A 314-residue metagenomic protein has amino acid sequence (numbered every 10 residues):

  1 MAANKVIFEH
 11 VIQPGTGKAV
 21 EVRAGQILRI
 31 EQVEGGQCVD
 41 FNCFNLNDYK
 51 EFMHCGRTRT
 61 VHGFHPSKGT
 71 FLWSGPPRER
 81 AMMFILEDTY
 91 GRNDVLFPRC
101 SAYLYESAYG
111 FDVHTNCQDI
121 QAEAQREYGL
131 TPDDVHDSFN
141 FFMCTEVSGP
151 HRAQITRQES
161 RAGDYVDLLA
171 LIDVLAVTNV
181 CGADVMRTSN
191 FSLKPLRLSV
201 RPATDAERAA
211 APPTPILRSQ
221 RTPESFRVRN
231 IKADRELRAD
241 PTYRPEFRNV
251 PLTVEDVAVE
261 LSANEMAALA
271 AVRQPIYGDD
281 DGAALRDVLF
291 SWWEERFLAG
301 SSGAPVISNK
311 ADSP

Functional and structural regions predicted by a protein language model:
M1-N249: Acidic, Ser/Thr/Pro
V20, L28, R273, L289-W293: Amphipathic alpha-helical interface segments used for dimerization/assembly
L28, A176, L198, V259-L261 (+2 more regions): Hydrophobic beta-strand residues in large extracellular and virion-surface proteins
R244-A268, R273: Short Lys/Arg-rich basic patches
P251, K310-A311: Short hotspots in intrinsically disordered terminal tails
D279-V306, D312: Short, basic amphipathic alpha-helical segments that act as recognition/interaction helices in nucleic-acid-binding
